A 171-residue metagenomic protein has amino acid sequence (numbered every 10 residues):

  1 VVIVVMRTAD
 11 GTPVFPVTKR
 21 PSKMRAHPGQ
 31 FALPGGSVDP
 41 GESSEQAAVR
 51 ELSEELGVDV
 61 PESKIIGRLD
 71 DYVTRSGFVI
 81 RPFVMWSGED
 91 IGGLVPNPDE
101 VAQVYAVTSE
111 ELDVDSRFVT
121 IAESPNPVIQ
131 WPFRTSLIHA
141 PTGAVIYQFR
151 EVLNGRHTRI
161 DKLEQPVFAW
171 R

Functional and structural regions predicted by a protein language model:
V1-L33: N-terminal strand-loop-strand
S37-R134, I138, E151-V152, R156-R171: Unchanged
P141-A144: Intrinsically disordered, low-complexity, charge-dense segments enriched in Lys/Arg and Glu/Asp interspersed
I146-R150: Short, amphipathic alpha-helical segments that act as regulatory/interfacial helices in nucleotide-processing proteins
